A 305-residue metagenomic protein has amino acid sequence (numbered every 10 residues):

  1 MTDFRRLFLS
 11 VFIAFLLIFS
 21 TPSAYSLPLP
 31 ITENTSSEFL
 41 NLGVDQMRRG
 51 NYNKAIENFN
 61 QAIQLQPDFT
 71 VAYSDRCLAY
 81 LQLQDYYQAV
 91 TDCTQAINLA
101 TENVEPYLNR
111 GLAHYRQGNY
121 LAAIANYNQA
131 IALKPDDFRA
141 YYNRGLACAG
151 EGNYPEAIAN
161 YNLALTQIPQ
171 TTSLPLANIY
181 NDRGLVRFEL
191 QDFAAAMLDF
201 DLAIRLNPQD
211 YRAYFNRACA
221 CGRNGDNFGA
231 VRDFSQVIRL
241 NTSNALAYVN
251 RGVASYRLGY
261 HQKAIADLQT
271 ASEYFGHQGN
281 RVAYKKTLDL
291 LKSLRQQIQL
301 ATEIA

Functional and structural regions predicted by a protein language model:
T2-A305: Alpha-helical tetratricopeptide repeat
